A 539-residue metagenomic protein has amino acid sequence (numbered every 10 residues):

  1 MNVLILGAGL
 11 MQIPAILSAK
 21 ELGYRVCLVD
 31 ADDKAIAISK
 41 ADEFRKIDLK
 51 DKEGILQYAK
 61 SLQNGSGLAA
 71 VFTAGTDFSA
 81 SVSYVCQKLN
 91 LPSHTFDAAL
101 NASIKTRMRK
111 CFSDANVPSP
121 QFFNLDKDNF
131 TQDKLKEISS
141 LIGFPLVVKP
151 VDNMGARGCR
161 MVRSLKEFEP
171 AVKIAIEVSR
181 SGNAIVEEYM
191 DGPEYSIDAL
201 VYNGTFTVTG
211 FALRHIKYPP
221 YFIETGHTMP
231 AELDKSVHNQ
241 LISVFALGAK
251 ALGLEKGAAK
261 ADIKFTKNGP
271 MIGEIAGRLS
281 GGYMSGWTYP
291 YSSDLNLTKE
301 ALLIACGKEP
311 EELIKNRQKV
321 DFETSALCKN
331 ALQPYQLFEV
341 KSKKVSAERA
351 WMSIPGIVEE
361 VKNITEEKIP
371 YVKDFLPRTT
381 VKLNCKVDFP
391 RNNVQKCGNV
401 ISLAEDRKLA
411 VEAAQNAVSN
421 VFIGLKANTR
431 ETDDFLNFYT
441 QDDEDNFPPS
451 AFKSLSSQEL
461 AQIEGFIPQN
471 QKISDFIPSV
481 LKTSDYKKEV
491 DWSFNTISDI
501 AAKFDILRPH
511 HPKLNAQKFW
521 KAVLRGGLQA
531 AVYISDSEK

Functional and structural regions predicted by a protein language model:
M1-A98, D128-F130, E309, N316-Q336 (+4 more regions): ATP-binding N-terminal substructure of ATP-dependent carboxylate-amine bond-forming enzymes
A37-I38, P150-D152, Y221-F222, G281 (+1 more regions): Short, flexible turn/loop "capping" segments at secondary-structure junctions
I104-I185, D191, N203, A231-S243 (+3 more regions): Active-site nucleotide/adenylate-binding loops and adjacent lid/helix of ATP-dependent enzymes
K127, R163-S164, A199, W351-P355 (+1 more regions): Short beta-strand-to-loop capping motifs
A156-G158, V345-A347, K396-V400: Short amphipathic alpha-helical segments
C159-P270, A276-G281, Y291-S292: Internal nucleotide-binding/catalytic subdomain
Q240-A261, K267, A276-E359: Active-site "cap" helix and flanking loop/linker of ATP-utilizing ligase/carboxylase catalytic domains
A350-L383: Glycine-rich active-site loop/lid that clamps phosphate-bearing ligands
